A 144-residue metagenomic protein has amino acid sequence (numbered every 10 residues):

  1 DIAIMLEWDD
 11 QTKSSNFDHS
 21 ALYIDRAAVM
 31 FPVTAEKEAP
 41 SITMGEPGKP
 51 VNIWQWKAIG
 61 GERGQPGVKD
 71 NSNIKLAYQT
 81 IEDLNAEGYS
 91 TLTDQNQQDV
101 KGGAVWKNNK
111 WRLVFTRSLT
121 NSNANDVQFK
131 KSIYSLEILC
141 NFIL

Functional and structural regions predicted by a protein language model:
D1, D9-D10, G103-K107, N123-D126: Acidic, contiguous internal or C-terminal segments within carbohydrate-active enzymes that form a structured patch used
D1-I74, K131-I143: Surface-exposed, glycine/proline- and aromatic-rich loop segments on solvent-exposed faces across compartments
K13-D18, E87-T91, A124-V127: Intrinsically disordered, low-complexity boundary segments flanking structured domains
L22, T93-Q97, N108, K131: A generic structural signal for short, non-catalytic loop/turn and secondary-structure boundary residues
Y23-A27, V100, N109-W111: Residues that flank catalytic or metal-binding motifs in active/ligand-binding sites
F31, T91-D94, N121, F129-K131: Generic structural "secondary-structure junction" signal
G61-V105: Short helix-loop boundary/capping segments
K107-L144: Ser/Thr/Pro-rich, low-complexity mucin-like regions that serve as glycosylated stalks/linkers or repetitive adhesive
